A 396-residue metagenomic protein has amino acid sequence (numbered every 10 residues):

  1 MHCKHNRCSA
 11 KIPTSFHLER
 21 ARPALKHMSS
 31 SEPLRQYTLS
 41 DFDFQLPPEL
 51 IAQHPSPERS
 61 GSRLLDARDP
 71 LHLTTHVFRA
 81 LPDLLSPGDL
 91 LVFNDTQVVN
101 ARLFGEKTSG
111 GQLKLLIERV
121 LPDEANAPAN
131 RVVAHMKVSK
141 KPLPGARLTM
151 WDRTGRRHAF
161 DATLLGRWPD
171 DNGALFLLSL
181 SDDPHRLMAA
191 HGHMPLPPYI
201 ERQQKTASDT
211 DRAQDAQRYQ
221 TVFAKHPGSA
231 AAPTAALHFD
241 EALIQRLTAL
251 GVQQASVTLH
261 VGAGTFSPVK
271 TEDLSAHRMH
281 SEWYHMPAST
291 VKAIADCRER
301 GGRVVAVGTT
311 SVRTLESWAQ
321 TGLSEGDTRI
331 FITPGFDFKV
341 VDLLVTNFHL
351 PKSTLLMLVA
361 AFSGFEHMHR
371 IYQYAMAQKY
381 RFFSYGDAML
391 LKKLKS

Functional and structural regions predicted by a protein language model:
M1-H2, L25: Accessible peptide chain termini
R20-A21: Short linear motifs in low-complexity or flexible loops
L25, S29-S396: Surface-exposed, charge/polar-rich loops and edge strands
